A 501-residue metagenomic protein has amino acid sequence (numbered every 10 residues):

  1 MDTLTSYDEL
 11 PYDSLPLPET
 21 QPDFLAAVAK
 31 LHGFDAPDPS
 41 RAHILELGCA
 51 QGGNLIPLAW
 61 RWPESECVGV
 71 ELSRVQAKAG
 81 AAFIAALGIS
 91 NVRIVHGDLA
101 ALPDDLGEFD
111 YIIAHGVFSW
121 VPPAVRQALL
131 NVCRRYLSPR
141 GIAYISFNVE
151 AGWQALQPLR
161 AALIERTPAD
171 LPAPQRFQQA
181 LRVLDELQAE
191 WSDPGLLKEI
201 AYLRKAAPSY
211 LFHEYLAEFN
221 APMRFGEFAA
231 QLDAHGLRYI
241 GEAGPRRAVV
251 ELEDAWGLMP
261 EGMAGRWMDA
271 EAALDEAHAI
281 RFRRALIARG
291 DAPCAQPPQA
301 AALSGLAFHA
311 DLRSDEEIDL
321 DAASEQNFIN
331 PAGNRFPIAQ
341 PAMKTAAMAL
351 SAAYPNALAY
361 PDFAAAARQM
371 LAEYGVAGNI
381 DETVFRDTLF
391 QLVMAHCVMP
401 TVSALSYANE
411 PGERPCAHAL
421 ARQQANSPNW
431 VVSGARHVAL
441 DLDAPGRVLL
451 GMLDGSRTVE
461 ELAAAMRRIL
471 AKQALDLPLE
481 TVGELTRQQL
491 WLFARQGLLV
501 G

Functional and structural regions predicted by a protein language model:
E9, D13-A42: Conserved alpha-helix/loop element of class I SAM-dependent methyltransferases that forms part of the SAM/SAH-binding
Q51-E64: Conserved SAM-binding loop of SAM-dependent methyltransferases across substrates and taxa, primarily the Class I
E66-E71: Conserved SAM-binding motif I beta-strand of class I
G88-L99: Conserved SAM-binding strand-loop segment of SAM-dependent methyltransferases
P103-I112: A short acidic, Gly/Pro-enriched loop at the edge of an enzyme's catalytic core that lines a small-molecule cofactor
Q127-P139: A short glycine-rich, Lys/Arg-flanked "PGG" loop and its adjoining helix->strand segment in the class I
I145-P172, A180-E190: Conserved class I S-adenosyl-L-methionine
V250-A295, A332-G501: Long, charge-rich, low-complexity alpha-helical segments
